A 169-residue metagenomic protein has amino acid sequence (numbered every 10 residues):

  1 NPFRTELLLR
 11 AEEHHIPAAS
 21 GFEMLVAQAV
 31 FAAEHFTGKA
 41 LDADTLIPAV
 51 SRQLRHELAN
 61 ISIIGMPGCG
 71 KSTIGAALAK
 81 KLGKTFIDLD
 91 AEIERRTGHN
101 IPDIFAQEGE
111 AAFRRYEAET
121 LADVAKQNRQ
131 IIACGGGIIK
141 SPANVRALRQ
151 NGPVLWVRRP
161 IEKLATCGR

Functional and structural regions predicted by a protein language model:
N1-A43: Rossmann-fold NAD(P)-binding glycine/threonine-rich loop
A43-E57: A short, charged, Gly/Pro-tolerant segment at domain boundaries
I63: Hydrophobic anchor at the beta1->P-loop junction of P-loop NTPases
M66: P-loop (Walker A) phosphate-binding loop of NTP-binding proteins
K71: Conserved lysine of the Walker
I74: Hydrophobic positions on the alpha1 helix immediately C-terminal to the Walker A/P-loop
T85, A91-R149: ATP-dependent small-molecule kinase phosphotransfer cores that center on conserved nucleotide phosphate-binding segments
Q150-R169: A glycine- and Lys/Arg-enriched "phosphate-lid" helix/loop adjacent to the NTP-binding pocket of small-molecule kinases
